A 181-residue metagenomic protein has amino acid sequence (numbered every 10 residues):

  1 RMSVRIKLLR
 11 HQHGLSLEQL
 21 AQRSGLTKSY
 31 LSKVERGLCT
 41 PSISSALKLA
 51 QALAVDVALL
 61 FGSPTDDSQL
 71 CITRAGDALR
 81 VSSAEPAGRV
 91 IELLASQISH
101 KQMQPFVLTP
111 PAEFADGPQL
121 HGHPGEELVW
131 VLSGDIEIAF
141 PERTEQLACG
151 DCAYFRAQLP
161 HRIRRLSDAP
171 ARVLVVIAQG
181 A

Functional and structural regions predicted by a protein language model:
V4-A21: Short basic helix-loop element that most often maps to the first helix and adjoining turn of HTH DNA-binding modules
R10, L20, S42-L53, V57-F61: Hydrophobic micro-packing sites on short alpha-helices
T27-P41: Recognition helix of helix-turn-helix/homeodomain-like DNA-binding domains that insert into the DNA major groove
T73-S83, A87-Q97, Q104-H123, A157-Q158: Conserved short histidine dyad/triad with adjacent acidic residue
P105-L108, D168-A181: A short hydrophobic beta-strand segment most commonly corresponding to one strand of the jelly-roll/cupin
I138-A139, H161-S167: Short beta-strand His + acidic residue motifs that chelate non-heme Fe in jelly-roll/DSBH and cupin folds
P141-R156: Short acidic-glycine-tyrosine-enriched beta hairpin
